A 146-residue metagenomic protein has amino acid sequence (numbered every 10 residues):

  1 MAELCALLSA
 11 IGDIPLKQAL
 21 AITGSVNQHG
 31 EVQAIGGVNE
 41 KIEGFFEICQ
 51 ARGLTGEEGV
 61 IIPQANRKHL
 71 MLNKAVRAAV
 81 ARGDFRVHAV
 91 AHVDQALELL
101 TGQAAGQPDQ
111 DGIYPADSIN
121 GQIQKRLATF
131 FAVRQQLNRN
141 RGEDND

Functional and structural regions predicted by a protein language model:
M1-D146: Peripheral, non-AAA+ core regions of ATP-driven protein-machinery
